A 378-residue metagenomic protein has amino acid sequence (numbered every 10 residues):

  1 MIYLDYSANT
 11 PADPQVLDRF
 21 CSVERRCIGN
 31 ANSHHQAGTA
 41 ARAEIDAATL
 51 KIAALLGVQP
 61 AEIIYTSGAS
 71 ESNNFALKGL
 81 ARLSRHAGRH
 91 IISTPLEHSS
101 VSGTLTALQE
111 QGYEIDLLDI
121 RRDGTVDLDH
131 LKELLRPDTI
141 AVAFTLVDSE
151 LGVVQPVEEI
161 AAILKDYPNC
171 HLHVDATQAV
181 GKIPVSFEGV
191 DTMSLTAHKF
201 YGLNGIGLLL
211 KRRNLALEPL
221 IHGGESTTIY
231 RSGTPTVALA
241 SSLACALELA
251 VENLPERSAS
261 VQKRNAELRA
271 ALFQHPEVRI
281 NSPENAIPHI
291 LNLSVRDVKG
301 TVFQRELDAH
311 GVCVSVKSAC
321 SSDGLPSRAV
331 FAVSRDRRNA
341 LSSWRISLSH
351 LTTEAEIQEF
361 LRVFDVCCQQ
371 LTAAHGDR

Functional and structural regions predicted by a protein language model:
M1-R378: Pyridoxal 5′-phosphate
